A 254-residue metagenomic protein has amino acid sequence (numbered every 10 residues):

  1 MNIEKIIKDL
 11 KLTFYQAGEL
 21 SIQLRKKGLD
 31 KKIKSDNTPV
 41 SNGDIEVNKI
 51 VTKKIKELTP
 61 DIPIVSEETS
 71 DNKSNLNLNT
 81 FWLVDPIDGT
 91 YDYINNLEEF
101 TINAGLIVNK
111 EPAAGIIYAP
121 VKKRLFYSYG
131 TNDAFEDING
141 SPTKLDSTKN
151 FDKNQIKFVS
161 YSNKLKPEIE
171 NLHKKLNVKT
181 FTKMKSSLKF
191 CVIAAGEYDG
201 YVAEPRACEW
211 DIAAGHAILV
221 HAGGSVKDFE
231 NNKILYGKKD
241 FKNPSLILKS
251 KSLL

Functional and structural regions predicted by a protein language model:
M1-F14, E170-K175, C191-L254: Oxyanion/phosphate-interacting regions
M1-I87, N171-K174, C191: N-terminal subdomain of lithium-sensitive/metallo-dependent phosphomonoesterases centered on the IMPase/IPPase/PAP
S21, D44, I55, T90 (+5 more regions): Residue-level signal for inorganic ion chemistry
P63, N177-T180, S225: Conserved beta-strand segments of alpha/beta enzyme cores
E67, K183-M184, F229: Conserved beta-strand termini and adjacent loop/short-helix elements that scaffold enzyme active sites in alpha/beta
T80-V121: Glycine-rich active-site/cofactor-binding loop and its immediate structural neighborhood
A104-C191, I234-L235, K239-L254: Acidic beta-strand-loop-alpha-helix segment within the catalytic core of divalent metal-dependent phosphate-processing
